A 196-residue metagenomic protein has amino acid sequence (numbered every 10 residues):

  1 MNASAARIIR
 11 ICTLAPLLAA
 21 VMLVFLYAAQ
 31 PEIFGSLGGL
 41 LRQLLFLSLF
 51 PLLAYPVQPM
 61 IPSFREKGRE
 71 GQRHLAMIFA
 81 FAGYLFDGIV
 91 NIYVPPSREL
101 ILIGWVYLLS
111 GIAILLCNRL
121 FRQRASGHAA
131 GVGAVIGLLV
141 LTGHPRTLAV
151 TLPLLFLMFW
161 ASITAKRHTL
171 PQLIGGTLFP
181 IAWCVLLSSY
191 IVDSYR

Functional and structural regions predicted by a protein language model:
M1-R7: Short, Lys/Arg-rich, polar N-terminal cytosolic tail immediately upstream of the first transmembrane signal-anchor
I9-A29: The first (N-terminal) embedded transmembrane alpha-helix
A15, A19-A20, L47-P59, Y84-G88 (+3 more regions): Transmembrane alpha-helical segments of multi-pass membrane transport proteins and ion-pumping complexes
L23-L41, G88-L102, V140-L148, V185-R196: Helix-coil boundary and interhelical linker segments in multi-pass alpha-helical membrane proteins
E32-G35, M60-Q72, I92-E99, R167-P171: Membrane-interface helix-boundary motifs at transmembrane edges
G35-F50, R69-H74, T177-L178: Loop-to-helix transition at the N-terminal end of transmembrane alpha-helices
L52-I92: A glycine-rich, hydrophobic loop/mini-helix early in the fold
I101-R196: Membrane-embedded catalytic cores of phosphoryl/pyrophosphoryl-handling enzymes
